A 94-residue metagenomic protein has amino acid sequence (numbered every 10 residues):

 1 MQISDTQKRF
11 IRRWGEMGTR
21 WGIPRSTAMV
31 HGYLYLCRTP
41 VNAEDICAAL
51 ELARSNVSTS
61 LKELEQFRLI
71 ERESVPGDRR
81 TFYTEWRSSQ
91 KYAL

Functional and structural regions predicted by a protein language model:
T6-R20: Short, Lys/Arg-enriched N-terminal segment that forms or immediately precedes the first helix of a structured domain
T19-S26, N42, V75-L94: Short, cationic-aromatic polyanion-contact patches
M29-G32: Pre-recognition alpha-helix immediately N-terminal to the DNA-recognition helix within helix-turn-helix or winged-helix
T39-D45: Short acidic, hydrophobic short linear motifs in intrinsically disordered regions
D45-L50, L64: A short acidic, leucine-rich amphipathic alpha-helix
R68: Glycine-centered, phosphate/nucleic-acid-interacting loop/turn motifs that mediate DNA/RNA or nucleotide
